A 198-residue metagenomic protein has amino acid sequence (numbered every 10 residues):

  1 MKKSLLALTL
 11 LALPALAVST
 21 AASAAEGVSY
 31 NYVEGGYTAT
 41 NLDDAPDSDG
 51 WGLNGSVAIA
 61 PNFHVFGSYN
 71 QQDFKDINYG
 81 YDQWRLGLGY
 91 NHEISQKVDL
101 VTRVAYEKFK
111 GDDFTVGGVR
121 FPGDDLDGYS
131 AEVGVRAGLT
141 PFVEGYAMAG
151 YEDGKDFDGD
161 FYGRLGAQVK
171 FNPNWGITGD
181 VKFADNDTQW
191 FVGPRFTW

Functional and structural regions predicted by a protein language model:
M1-S29: Cleavable N-terminal export/targeting peptides
T20-K75: Short glycine/proline- and aromatic-enriched beta-strand/turn motifs that initiate or cap beta-hairpins
T20-S23, N41, G52, I59-P61 (+4 more regions): Outer-membrane beta-barrel proteins
S29-N31, D47-W51, G80-W84, K108 (+3 more regions): Residues that define the transmembrane beta-barrel architecture of outer-membrane proteins
N31-V33, P61-G67, S95-L100, G111 (+2 more regions): Repeated loop/turn-to-beta-strand initiation elements of outer-membrane beta-barrel proteins
V33-G35, G55, V65-G67, L88 (+6 more regions): Membrane-embedded beta-strand positions of outer-membrane beta-barrel proteins
Y37-D43, P61, Y69-K75, D82 (+6 more regions): Transmembrane beta-strands of outer-membrane beta-barrel pores
L86, G163-V169, N174, D187-W198: Outer-membrane beta-barrel "beta-signal"
